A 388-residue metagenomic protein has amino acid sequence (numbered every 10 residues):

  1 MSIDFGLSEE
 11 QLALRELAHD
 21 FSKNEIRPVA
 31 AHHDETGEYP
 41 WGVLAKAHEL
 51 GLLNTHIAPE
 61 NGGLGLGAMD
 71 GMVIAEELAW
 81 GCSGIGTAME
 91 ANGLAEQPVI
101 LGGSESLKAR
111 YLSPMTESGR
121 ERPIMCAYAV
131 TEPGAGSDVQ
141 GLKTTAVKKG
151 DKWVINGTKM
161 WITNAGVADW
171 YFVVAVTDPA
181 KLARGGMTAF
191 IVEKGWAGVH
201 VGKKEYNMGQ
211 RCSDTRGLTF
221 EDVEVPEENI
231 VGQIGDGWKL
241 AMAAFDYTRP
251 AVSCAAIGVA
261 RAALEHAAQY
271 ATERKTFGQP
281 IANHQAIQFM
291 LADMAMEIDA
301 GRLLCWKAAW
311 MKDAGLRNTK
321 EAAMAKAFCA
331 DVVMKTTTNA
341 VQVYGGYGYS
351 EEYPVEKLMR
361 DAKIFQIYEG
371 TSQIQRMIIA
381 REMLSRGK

Functional and structural regions predicted by a protein language model:
M1-G81, I85, G102-L107, S118 (+4 more regions): Alpha-helical interface subdomain recognition
L66-G67, D138-Q140, N164-D169, A183-G186 (+1 more regions): Short glycine/proline-enriched turns and hinge-like loops at secondary-structure junctions
G71-A75, N92, K108, L112 (+1 more regions): Amphipathic alpha-helical segments in well-structured domains
G86-S106, G136: N-terminal glycine-rich flavin-associated loop
E121-T131: A short, Trp-centered hydrophobic/proline-enriched beta-strand micro-motif
A135-D138, W153: Hydrophobic, small-residue-rich alpha-helical packing segments that form membrane-like cores
G141, G195-P226: Flexible, small-/acidic-enriched active-site or ligand-binding loops
K152, N156-V201: A short core secondary-structure module
